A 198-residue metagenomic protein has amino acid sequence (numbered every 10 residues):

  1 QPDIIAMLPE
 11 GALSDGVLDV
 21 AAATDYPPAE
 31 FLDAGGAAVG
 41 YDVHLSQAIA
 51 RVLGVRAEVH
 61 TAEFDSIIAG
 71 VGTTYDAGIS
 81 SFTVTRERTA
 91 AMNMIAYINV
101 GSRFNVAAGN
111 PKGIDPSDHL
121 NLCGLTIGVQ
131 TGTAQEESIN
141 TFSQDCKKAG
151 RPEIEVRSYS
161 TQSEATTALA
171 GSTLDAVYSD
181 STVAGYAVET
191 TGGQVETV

Functional and structural regions predicted by a protein language model:
Q1-S80: Extracytoplasmic small-molecule ligand-binding "clamshell" domains of the periplasmic binding protein/Venus flytrap
D15-V17, T24, G40, V52-G54 (+7 more regions): Extracytoplasmic
T24-P27, A38-R51, F82-V84, R103-T161 (+1 more regions): Bilobed "Venus flytrap"/periplasmic-binding protein-like clamshell domains and structurally analogous long
D33-A37, M92-I95, H119-L120, T141-D145 (+2 more regions): Short, glycine/charged-enriched secondary-structure capping and boundary segments
Q47-V52, E58-T61, D65-A77, A91-M92 (+2 more regions): Short helices/loops that flank or line small-molecule/ion binding pockets
R56-H119: Acidic, polar ligand-binding/catalytic clefts
S66, F82-T89, N140-T141, G171-V198: A ligand-binding cleft/hinge motif common to bilobed small-molecule-binding domains
